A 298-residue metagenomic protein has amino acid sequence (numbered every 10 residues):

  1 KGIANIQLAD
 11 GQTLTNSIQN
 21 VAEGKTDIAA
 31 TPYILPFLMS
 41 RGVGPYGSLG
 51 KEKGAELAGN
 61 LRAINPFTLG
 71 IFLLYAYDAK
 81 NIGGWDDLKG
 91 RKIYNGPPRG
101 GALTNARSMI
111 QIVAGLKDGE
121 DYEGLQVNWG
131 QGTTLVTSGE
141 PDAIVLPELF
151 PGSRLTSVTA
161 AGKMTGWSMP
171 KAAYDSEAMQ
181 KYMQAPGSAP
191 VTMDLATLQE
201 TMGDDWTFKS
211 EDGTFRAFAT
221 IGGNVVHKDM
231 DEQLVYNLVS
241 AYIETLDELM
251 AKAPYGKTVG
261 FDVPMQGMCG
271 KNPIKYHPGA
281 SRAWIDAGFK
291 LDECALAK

Functional and structural regions predicted by a protein language model:
K1-Q7, L69-S138, L149, G270-G279 (+1 more regions): Bilobed "Venus flytrap"/periplasmic-binding protein-like clamshell domains and structurally analogous long
Q7-A58, L74, G130-V136, F150-A160 (+1 more regions): Pocket-flanking alpha-helical
T26-A30, E120-S188, S281: Ligand-binding pocket segment of bilobal, Venus flytrap-like solute-binding proteins
E52-T68, G203-F215: A structural signal for short loop-to-beta-strand junctions that line the ligand-binding cleft of periplasmic/secreted
A63-I71, T159-A161, M169-P170, R216-A219: Short Pro/Gly-enriched coil loops immediately N-terminal to beta-strands
P170-N237, L291-A295: C-terminal lobe and pocket-closing loops of periplasmic/extracytoplasmic Venus-flytrap solute-binding proteins
Y242-V263: Periplasmic-binding protein-like
V259-V263, K275-K298: Conserved C-terminal helix/tail region of periplasmic/extracytoplasmic solute-binding proteins
